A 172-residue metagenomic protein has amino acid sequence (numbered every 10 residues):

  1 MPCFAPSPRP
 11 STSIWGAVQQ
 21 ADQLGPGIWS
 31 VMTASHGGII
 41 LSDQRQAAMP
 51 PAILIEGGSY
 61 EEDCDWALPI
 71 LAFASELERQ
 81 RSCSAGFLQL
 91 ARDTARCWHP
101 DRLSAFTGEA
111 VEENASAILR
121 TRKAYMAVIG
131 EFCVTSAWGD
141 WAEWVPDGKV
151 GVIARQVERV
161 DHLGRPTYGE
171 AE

Functional and structural regions predicted by a protein language model:
M1-T33: Eukaryotic non-globular interaction segments with acidic/serine-rich, low-complexity composition and alpha-helical
L24-P26, I40, Q44-R45, A67 (+1 more regions): Structured catalytic/translocation cores of nucleotide/phosphate-coupled proteins
W29-L54, L163-Y168: A short, structured beta-strand/loop element
G37-I39, G58, K149-V152: Short beta-strand micro-motifs in enzyme catalytic cores
S42, Y60-D63: Short His-Asn-centered micro-motif
I53-E61, E172: A short, exposed loop/beta-hairpin motif centered on an aromatic-Gly-Thr core
D63-N114, D161-E172: Short, compact, well-ordered microdomains
R120-E172: Eukaryotic intrinsically disordered, low-complexity regions
